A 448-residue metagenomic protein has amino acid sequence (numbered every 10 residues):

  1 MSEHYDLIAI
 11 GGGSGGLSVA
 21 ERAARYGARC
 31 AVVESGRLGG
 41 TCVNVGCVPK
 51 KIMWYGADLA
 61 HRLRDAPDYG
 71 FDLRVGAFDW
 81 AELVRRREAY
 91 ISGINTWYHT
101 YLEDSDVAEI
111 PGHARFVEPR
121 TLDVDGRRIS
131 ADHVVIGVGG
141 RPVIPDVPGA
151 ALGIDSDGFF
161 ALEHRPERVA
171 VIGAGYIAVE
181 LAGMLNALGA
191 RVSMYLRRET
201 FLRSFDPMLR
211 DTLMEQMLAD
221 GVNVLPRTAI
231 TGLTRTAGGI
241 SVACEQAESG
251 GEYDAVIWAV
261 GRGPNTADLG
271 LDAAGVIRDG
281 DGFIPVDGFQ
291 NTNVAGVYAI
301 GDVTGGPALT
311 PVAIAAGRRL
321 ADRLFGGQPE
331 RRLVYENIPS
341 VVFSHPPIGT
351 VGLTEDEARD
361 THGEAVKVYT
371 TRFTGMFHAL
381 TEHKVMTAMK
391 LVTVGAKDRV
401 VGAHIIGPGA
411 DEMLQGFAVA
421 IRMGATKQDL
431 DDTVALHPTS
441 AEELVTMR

Functional and structural regions predicted by a protein language model:
S2-G13, R165-G175: Beta1/beta-strand and adjacent pyrophosphate-binding region of the FAD-binding site in flavoprotein oxidoreductases
S2-Y5, E21-R165, R198-L202, P207-D211 (+5 more regions): Glycine-rich flavin
I8-G15, V19-G36, T41, V48 (+4 more regions): Flexible, glycine-rich terminal cap/loop adjacent to redox cofactors in electron-transfer oxidoreductases
G13, E34, G139-G140, I257 (+1 more regions): Short glycine-/small-residue-rich Rossmann-like dinucleotide-binding loops
A108-P111, R115-D123, I129, L188-G288 (+1 more regions): A Rossmann-like FAD-binding core segment of flavoenzymes
A151-R165, G251-G327: FAD-site-proximal beta/loop scaffold in flavoenzymes
E163-F205, L309: Rossmann-like NAD(P)H-binding beta-loop-alpha module
